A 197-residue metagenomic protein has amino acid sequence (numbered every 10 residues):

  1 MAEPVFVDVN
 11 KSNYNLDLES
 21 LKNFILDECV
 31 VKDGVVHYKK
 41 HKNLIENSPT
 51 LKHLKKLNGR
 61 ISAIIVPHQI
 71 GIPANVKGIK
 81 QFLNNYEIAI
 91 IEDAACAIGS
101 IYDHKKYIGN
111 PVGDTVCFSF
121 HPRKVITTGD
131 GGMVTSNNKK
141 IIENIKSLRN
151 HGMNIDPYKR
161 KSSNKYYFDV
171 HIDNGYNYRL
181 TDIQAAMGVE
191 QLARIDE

Functional and structural regions predicted by a protein language model:
M1: Structured binding elements
F6-N10: Short beta->alpha connector loops at strand-helix junctions that form conserved, small/polar/Pro-enriched
K11-N13, G152: Residue-level detector of flexible, active-site-proximal loop/helix-junction positions within diverse enzyme catalytic
Y14-T128, M133-I141: Active-site phosphate-binding strand-loop segment of PLP-dependent enzymes
C96-K105, G109-E197: Active-site region of PLP-dependent enzymes
